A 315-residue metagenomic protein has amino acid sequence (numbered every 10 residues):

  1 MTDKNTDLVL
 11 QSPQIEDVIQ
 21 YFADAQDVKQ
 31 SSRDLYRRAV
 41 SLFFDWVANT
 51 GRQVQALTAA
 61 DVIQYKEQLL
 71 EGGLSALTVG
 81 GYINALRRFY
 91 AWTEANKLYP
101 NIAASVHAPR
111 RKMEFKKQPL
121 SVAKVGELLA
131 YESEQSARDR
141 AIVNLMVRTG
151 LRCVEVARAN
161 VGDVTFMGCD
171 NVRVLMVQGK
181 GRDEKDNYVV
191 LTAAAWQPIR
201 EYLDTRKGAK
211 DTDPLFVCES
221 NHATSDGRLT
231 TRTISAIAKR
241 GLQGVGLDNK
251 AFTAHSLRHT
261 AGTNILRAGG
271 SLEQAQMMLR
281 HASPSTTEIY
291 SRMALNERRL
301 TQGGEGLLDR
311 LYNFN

Functional and structural regions predicted by a protein language model:
M1-N315: Conserved catalytic core of the tyrosine transesterase superfamily
